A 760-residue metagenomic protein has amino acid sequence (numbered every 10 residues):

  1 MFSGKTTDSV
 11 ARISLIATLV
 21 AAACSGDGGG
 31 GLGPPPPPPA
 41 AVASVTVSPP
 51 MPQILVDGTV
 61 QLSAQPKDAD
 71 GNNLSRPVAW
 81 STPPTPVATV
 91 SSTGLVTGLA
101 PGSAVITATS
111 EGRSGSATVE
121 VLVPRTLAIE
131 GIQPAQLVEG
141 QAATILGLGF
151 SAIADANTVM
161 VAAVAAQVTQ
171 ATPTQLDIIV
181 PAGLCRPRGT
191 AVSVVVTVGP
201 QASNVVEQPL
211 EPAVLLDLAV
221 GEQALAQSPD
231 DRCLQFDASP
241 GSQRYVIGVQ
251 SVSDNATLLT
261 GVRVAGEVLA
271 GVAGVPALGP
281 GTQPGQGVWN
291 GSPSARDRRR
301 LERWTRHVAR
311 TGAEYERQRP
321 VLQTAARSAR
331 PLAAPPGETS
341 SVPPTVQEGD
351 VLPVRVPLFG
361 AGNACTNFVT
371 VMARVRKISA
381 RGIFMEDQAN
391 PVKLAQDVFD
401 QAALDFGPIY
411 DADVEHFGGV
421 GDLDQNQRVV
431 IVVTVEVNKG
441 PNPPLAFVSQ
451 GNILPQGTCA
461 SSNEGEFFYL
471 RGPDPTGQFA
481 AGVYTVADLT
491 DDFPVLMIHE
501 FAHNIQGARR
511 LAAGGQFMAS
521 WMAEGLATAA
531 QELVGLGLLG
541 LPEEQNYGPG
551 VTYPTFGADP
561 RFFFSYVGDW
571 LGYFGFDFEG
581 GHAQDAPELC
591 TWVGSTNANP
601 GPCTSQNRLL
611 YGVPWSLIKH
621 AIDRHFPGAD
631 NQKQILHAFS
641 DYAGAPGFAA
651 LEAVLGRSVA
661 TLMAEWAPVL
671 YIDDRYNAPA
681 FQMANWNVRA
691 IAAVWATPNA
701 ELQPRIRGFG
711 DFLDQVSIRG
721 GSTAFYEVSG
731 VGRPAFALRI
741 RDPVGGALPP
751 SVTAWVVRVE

Functional and structural regions predicted by a protein language model:
A21-A23: C-terminal motif of bacterial Sec signal peptides marking the signal peptidase cleavage site
S25-I153, V164-Q170, Q175, C185-R186: Extracytoplasmic soluble-region selector
S114-V121, A202-E211: Edge beta-strands of extracellular beta-sandwich domains
A143-G147, V159, L176-I178, T190-V196: A structural motif
A213-K393, A403-L404, P408, A412-H416 (+3 more regions): Zymogen propeptides/activation segments of proteases
G221, A226-S228, Y642-E760: Beta/coil-rich, acidic/histidine-enriched accessory regions frequently appended to metallopeptidases
I378-S520, L526, A530, V534-G540 (+2 more regions): Juxtacatalytic substrate-recognition/specificity segment
G514-P614, R624, S640-W666, L670: Acidic/His/Gly-enriched intrinsically disordered linker/tail segments that often contain short helix/coil "MoRF-like"
